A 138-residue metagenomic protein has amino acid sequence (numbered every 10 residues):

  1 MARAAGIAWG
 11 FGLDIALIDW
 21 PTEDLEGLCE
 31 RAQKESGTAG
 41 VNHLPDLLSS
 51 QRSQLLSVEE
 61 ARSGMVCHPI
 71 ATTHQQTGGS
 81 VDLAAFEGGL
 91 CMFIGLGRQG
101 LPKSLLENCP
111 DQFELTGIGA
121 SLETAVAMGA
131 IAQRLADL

Functional and structural regions predicted by a protein language model:
M1-H74, L135-D137: RNA substrate-binding interface of SAM-dependent RNA methyltransferases
G12, V66-C67, G88-G89, C109-P110: Short, well-ordered alpha-helix to beta-strand connector turns
I18, A71-T72, I94-G95, E114-T116: Conserved beta-strand segments of the P-loop GTPase G domain that flank and frequently precede/overlap
P21-T22, Q75, R98, G117-A120: Short beta->alpha junction loops/turns
L28-E35, A84-A85, S104-L106: Short, aromatic/basic amphipathic alpha-helical patches
S57-G64, T77-G79, I118-E123: A short acidic, often aromatic-flanked loop/helix-cap motif at beta-alpha or helix-coil junctions that lines enzyme
T72-L105: Long, charge-patterned amphipathic alpha-helical coiled-coil/hairpin "stalk" segments used as oligomerization
K103-L138: Structured adenosyl-cofactor binding patch, chiefly the S-adenosyl-L-methionine
